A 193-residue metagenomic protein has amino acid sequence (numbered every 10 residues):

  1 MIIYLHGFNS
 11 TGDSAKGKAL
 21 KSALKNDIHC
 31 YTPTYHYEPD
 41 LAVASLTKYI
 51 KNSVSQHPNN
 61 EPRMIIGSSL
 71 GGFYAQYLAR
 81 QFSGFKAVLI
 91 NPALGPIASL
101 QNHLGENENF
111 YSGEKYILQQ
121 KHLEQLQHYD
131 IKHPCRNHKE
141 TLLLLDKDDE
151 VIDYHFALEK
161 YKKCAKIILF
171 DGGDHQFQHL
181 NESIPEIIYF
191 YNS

Functional and structural regions predicted by a protein language model:
M1-N59, H175: Active-site catalytic motif of lipid deacylating hydrolases and related acyltransferases
H6-S10, S69, K147: Active-site glycine-rich loops that stabilize anionic/oxyanionic intermediates across multiple enzyme folds
S53-P62, R136, Y191-S193: Glycine-rich phosphate-binding loop signature in dinucleotide/nucleotide-binding domains
P62-G67, V88: Short beta-strand immediately N-terminal to the catalytic nucleophile in serine-hydrolase-like folds
I66-A75: Gly/Ala-rich beta-loop-alpha elbow adjacent to hydrolase catalytic centers
L78-F82: Aromatic pocket-lining residues of Rossmann-like dinucleotide-binding sites
K86-I184, I188-S193: The alpha/beta-hydrolase serine catalytic core
